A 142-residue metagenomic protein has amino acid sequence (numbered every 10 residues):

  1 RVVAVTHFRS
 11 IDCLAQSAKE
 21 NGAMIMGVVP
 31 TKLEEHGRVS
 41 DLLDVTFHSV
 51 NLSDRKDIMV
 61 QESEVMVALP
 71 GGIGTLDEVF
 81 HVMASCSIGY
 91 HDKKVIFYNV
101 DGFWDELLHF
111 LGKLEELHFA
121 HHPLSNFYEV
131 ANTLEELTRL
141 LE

Functional and structural regions predicted by a protein language model:
R1-E62, G102-L141: A cross-family phosphate/adenosyl-ligand binding-site feature
T6, V29, S49-V50, L69-G71 (+3 more regions): Short beta->alpha connector loops at strand-helix junctions that form conserved, small/polar/Pro-enriched
G22, G89-D92: Glycine-centered short loops/turns at secondary-structure junctions
D54-I88, I96: Active-site/ligand-binding-proximal alpha/beta "capping" segment
G72-G74, V100-D105: Short Gly/Pro-enriched loop/turn and capping motifs at secondary-structure junctions
